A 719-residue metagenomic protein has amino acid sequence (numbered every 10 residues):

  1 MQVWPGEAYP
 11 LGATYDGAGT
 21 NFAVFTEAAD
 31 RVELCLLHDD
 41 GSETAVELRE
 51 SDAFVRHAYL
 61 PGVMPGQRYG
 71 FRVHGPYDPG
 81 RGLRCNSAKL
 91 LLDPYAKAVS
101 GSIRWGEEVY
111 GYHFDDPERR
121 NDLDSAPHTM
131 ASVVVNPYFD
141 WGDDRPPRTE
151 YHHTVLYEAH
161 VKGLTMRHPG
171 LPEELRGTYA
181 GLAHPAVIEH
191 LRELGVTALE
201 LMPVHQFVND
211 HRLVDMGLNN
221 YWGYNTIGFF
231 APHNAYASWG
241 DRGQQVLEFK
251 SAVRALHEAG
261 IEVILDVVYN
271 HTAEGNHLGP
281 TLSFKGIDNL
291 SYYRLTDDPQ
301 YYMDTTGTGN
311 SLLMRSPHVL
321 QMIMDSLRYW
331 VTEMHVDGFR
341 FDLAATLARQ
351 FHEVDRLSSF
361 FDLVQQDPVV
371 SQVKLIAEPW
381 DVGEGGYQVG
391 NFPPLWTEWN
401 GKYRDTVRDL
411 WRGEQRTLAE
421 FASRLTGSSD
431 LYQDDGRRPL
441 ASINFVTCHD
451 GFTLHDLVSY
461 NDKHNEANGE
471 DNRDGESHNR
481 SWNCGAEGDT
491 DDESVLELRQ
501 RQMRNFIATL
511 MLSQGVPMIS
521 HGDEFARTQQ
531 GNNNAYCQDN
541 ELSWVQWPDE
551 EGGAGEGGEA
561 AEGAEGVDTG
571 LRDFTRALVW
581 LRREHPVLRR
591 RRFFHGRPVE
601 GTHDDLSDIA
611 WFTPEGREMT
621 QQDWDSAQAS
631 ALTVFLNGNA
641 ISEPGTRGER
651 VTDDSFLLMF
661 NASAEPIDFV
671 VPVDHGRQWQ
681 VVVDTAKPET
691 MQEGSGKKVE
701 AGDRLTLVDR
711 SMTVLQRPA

Functional and structural regions predicted by a protein language model:
M1-H153, Y157, K162, Y179 (+6 more regions): Carbohydrate-interacting/catalytic domains
V24, F71, A159, L201 (+9 more regions): Conserved, mostly hydrophobic/aromatic
T26-A28, E50-D52, G62-M64, G75 (+21 more regions): Short, flexible loop/turn elements at secondary-structure junctions
G75-D140, H211-N225, G279-M303, L418 (+1 more regions): Core domains of carbohydrate- and sulfate-ester-processing enzymes
D78-G82, T165-R167, F207-H211, H271-E274 (+5 more regions): Short catalytic/ligand-binding loop motif for oxyanion handling, primarily in non-cytosolic enzymes, centered on
S125, H160-V336, L343-Q366, G386 (+1 more regions): Substrate-binding/active-site clefts of carbohydrate-active enzymes
V155-Y157, L199, V263-L265, F339 (+2 more regions): Hydrophobic faces of well-ordered beta-strands that scaffold small-molecule active sites in alpha/beta enzyme cores
R356-H521, A526, N534-Q538, A554-G558 (+4 more regions): Conserved alpha/beta catalytic core and glycan-binding cleft of carbohydrate-active enzymes
